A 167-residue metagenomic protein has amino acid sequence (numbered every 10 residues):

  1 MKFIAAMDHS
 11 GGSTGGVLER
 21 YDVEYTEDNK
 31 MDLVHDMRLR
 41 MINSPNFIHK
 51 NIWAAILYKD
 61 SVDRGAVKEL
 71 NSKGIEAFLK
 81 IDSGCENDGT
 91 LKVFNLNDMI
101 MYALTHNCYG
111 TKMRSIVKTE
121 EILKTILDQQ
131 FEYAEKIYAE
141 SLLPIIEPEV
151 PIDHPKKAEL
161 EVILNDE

Functional and structural regions predicted by a protein language model:
M1-Y109, S115-E120: Alpha/beta catalytic barrel-like cores
Y109-E167: Eukaryote-skewed repeat-based solenoidal scaffolds used as protein-protein interaction platforms, primarily
